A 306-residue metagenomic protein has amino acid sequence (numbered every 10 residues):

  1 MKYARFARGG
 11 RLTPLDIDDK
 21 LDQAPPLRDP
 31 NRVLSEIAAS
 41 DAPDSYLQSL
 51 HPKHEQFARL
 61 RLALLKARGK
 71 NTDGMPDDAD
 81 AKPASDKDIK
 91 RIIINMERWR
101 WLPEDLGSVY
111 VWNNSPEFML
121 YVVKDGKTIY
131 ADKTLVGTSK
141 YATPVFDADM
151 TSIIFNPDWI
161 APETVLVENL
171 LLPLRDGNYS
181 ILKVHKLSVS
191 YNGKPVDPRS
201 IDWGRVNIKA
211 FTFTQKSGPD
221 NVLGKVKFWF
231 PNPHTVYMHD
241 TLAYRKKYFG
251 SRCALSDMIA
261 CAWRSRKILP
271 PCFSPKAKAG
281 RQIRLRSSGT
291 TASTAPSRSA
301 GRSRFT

Functional and structural regions predicted by a protein language model:
M1-L27: Cationic-aromatic interfacial patches
L21-T306: Well-ordered beta-sheet/strand-loop patches within structured domains
